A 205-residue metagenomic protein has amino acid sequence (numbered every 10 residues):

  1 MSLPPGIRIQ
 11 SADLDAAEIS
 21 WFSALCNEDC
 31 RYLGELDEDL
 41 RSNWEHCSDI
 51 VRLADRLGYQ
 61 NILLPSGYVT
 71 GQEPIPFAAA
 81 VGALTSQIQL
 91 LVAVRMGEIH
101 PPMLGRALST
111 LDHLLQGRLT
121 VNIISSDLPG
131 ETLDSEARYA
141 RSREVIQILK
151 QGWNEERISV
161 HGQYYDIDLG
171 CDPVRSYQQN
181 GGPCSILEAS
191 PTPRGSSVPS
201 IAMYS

Functional and structural regions predicted by a protein language model:
M1-T85, N180-G182, G195: N-terminal beta1-alpha1-beta2 module of alpha/beta enzyme domains
S2, G6-L40, H100-Y164: Flexible, glycine-rich active-site loops centered on histidine and acidic residues that chelate a metal or position
A17-S23, I62-L64, Q89-V94, L119-I123 (+2 more regions): Hydrophobic faces of well-ordered beta-strands that scaffold small-molecule active sites in alpha/beta enzyme cores
D37, L91-E98: The substrate-binding groove and active-site-proximal loops of carbohydrate-active enzymes, especially glycoside
G58, L84-Q87, L115, P199-S205: Glycine-enriched alpha-helix->loop->beta-strand junction motifs that scaffold or abut catalytic
A79-A80, S109, Q147, S196: Active-site phosphate/pyrophosphate- and oxyanion-stabilizing loops and adjacent acidic/basic residues in soluble
I167-G181: Aromatic-rich, solvent-exposed beta-strand/loop patch
Y177-Q179, P183-M203: Cationic, amphipathic, low-complexity alpha-helical segments enriched in hydrophobics plus arginine/proline
